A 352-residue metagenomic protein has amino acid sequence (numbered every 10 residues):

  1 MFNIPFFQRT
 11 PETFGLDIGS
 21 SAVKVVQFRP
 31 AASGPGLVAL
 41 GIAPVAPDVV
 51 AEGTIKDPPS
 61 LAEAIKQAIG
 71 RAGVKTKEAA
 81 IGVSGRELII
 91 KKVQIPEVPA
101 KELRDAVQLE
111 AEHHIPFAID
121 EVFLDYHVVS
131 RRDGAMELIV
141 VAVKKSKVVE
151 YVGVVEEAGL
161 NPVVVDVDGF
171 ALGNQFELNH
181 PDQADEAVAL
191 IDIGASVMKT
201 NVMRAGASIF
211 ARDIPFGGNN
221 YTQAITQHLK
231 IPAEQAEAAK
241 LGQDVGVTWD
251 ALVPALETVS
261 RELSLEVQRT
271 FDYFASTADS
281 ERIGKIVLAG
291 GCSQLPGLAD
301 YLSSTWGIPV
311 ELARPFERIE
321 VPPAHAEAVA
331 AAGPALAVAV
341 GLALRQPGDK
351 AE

Functional and structural regions predicted by a protein language model:
M1-E352: Hydrophobic/aromatic-enriched cytosolic interaction surfaces used to assemble or bind macromolecules
